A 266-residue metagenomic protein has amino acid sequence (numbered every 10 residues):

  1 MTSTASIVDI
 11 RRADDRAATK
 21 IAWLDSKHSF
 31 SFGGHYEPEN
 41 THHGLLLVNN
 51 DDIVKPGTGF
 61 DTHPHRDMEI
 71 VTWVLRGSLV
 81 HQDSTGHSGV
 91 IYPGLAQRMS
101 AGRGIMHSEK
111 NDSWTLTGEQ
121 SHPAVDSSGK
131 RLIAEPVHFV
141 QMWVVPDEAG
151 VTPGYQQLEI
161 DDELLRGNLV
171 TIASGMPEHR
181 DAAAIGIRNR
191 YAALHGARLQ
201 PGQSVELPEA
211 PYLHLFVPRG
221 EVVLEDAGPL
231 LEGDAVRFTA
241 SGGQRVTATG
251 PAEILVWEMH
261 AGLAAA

Functional and structural regions predicted by a protein language model:
M1-A266: Jelly-roll (double-stranded beta-helix
